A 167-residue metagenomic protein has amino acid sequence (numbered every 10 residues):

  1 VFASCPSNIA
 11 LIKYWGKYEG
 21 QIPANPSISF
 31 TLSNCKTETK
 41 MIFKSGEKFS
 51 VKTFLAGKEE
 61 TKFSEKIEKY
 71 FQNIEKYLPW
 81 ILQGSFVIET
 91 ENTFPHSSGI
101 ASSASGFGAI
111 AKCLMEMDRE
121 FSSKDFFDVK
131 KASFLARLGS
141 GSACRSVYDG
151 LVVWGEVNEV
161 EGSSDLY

Functional and structural regions predicted by a protein language model:
V1-S98, K112-D125: ATP-binding N-lobe of GHMP and related small-molecule kinases
H96-S142: Long, hydrophobic, well-ordered secondary-structure blocks that form the structural core and pocket-lining surfaces
S123-Y167: ATP-dependent small-molecule kinase catalytic core of the GHMP/sugar-kinase superfamily and closely related
